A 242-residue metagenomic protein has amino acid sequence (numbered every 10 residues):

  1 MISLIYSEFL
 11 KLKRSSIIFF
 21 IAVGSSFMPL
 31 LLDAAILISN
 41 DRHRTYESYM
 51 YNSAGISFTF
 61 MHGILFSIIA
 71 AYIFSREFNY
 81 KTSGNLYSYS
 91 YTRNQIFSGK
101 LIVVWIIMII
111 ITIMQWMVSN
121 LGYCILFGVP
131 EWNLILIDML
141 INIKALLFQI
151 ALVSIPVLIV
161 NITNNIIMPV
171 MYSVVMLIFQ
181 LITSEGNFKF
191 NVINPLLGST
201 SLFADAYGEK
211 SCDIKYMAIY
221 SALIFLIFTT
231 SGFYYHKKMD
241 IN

Functional and structural regions predicted by a protein language model:
M1-S25, I241: Aromatic- and glycine-rich beta-strand/loop motifs that create alpha-glucan
S16-I18, Y80, T92-N94, S98 (+2 more regions): Membrane-helix interface segments
I18, V23-F66, S98-T163, F203-A218: Secretory targeting signals
L31-G55, V170-N242: Terminal transmembrane helical anchor/hairpin motif
F66-A70, S83, V118, I155-P156 (+2 more regions): Hydrophobic/aromatic residues in alpha-helical transmembrane segments
I73-W105: Helix-loop-helix units of permease transmembrane domains in multi-pass membrane transporters, especially ABC
A151-I182: Functionally important transmembrane alpha-helices
